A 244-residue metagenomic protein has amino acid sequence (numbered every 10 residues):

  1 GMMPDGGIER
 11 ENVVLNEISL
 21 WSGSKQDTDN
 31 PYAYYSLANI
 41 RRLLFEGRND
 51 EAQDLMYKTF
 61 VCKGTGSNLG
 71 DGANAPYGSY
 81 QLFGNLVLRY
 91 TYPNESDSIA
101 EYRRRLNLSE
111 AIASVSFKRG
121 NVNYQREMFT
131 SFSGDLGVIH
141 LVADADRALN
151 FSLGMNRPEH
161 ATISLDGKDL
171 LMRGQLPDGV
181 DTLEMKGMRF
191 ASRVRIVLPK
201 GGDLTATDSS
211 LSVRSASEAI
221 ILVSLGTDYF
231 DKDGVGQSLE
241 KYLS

Functional and structural regions predicted by a protein language model:
G1-S244: Aromatic-residue-lined binding/catalytic grooves and analogous aromatic/hydrophobic interfacial grooves in multimeric
